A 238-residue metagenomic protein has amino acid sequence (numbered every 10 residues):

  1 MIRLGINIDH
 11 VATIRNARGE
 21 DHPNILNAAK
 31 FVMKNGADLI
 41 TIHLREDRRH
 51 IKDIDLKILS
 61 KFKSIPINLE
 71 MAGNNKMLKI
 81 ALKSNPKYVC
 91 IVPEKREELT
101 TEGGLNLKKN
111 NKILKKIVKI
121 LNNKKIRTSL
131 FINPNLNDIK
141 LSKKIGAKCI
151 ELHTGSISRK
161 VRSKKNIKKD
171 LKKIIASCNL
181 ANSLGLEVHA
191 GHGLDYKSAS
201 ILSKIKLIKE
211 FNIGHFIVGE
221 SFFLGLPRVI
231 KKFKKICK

Functional and structural regions predicted by a protein language model:
M1-P86, L141-K144, K169: Conserved N-terminal beta1-alpha1 strand-loop-helix module at the mouth
I2-I8, I40-I42, I67-M71, V89-I91 (+4 more regions): Hydrophobic faces of well-ordered beta-strands that scaffold small-molecule active sites in alpha/beta enzyme cores
N7-L26, P66-G73, T100-K108, K125-P134 (+3 more regions): Active-site mouth loops of central-metabolism enzymes
H43, C90-E98, C149-V161, L207-L226: Glycine-rich phosphate-binding active-site loops on the catalytic face of alpha/beta enzymes
R49-N75, L107-S129, I167-A190, F233-K238: Alpha-helix-loop-beta-strand connector modules within alpha/beta enzyme cores
S60, T101-N106, R162-I167, G219-K238: C-terminal helical cap(s) of enzyme catalytic domains, especially alpha/beta-barrels
N74-S84, P134-I145, A190, L194-I208: Catalytic cores of alpha/beta
R127-L180: Histidine/lysine/aspartate-rich catalytic loop segments that bind and position anionic ligands
